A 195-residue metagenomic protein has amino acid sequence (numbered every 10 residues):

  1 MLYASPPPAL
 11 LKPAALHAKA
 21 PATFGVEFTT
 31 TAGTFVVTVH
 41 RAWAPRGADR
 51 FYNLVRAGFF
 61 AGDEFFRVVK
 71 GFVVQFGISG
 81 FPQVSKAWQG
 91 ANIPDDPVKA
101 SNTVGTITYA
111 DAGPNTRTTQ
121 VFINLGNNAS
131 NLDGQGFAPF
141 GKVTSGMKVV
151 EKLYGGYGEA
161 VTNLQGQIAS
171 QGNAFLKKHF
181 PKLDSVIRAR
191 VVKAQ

Functional and structural regions predicted by a protein language model:
M1-Q195: Cyclophilin-like peptidyl-prolyl cis-trans isomerases
